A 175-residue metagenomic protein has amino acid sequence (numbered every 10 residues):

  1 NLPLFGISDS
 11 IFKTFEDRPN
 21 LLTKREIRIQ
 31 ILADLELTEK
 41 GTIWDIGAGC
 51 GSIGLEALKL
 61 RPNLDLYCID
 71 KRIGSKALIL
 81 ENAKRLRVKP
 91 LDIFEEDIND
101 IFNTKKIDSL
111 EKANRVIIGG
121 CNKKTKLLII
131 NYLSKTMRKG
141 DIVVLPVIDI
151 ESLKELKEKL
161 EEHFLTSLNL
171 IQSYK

Functional and structural regions predicted by a protein language model:
N1-E39, W44, L78-E81, R85: Class I SAM-dependent transferase core
L35-L37, R61, T136-M137: A generic alpha-to-beta junction signature in SAM-dependent methyltransferases
G47: Conserved S-adenosyl-L-methionine
C50-P62: Conserved SAM-binding loop of SAM-dependent methyltransferases across substrates and taxa, primarily the Class I
N63-Y67: Short beta-strand element of Class I
I69-L110, T125: S-adenosyl-L-methionine
L110-G120: Short SAM/SAH-binding signature in class I
I130-K175: C-terminal substrate-binding/active-site "lid" region of AdoMet-derived donor-dependent transferases
